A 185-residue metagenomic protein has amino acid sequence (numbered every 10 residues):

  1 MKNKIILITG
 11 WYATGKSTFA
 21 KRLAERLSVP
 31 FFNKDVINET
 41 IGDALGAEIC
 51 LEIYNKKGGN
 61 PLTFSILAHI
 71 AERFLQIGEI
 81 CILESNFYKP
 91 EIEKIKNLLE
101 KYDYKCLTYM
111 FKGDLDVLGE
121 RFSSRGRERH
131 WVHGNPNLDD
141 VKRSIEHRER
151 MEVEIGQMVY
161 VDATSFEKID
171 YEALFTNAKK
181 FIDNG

Functional and structural regions predicted by a protein language model:
I5: Walker A (P-loop) ATP-phosphate-binding motif of ABC ATPase nucleotide-binding domains
I8: Hydrophobic anchor at the beta1->P-loop junction of P-loop NTPases
Y12: The conserved Walker
G15: Conserved glycine(s) of the Walker
T18-E72: Conserved substrate/cofactor phosphate-moiety recognition/catalytic segment in nucleotide-dependent phosphotransferases
G58-D103: Glycine-rich phosphate-binding loop used to anchor ATP phosphates in small-molecule kinases, encompassing both
Y102-F122: Conserved phosphate-donor/acceptor-positioning beta-strand/loop module used by diverse small-molecule
R127-E172: Small-molecule kinase domains that catalyze NTP-dependent phosphoryl transfer to phosphate-bearing small molecules
